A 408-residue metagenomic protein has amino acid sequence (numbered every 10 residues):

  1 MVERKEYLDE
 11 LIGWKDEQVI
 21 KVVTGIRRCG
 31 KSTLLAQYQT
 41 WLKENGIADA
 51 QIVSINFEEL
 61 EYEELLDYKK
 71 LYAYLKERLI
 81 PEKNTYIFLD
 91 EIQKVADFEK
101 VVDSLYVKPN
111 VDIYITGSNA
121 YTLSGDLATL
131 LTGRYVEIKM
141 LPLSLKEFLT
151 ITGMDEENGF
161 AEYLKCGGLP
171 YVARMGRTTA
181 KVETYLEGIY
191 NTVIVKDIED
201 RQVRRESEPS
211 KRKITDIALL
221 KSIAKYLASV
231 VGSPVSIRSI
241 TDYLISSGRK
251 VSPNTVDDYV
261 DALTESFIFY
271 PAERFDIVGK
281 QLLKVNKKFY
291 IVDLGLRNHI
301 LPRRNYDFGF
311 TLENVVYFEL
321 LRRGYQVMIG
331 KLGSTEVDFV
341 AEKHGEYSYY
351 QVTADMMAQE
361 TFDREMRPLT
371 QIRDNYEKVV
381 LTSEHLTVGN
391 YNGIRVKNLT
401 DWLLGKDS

Functional and structural regions predicted by a protein language model:
V2-D16: Pre-Walker A adenine-sensing motif
Q18, T24, T33, Q37-I47 (+1 more regions): A cross-kingdom feature that marks ATP-driven nucleic-acid transaction machinery
G30: Conserved glycine(s) of the Walker
S54-K83: Short glycine-rich substrate-engagement loop in P-loop NTPases that contacts/grips substrate
I80-F98: Conserved P-loop NTPase "ATPase switch" module shared by AAA+ and STAND
D112-S118, K139: Structural recognition of the conserved hydrophobic beta-strand(s) that form the central parallel beta-sheet of P-loop
Y121-V136, T152-G153: Short regulatory helix/loop adjacent to the ATP-binding pocket of P-loop NTPases
K146-L312, F318, Q326, G333: Interdomain hinge/linker elements that couple catalytic modules in large macromolecular machines
